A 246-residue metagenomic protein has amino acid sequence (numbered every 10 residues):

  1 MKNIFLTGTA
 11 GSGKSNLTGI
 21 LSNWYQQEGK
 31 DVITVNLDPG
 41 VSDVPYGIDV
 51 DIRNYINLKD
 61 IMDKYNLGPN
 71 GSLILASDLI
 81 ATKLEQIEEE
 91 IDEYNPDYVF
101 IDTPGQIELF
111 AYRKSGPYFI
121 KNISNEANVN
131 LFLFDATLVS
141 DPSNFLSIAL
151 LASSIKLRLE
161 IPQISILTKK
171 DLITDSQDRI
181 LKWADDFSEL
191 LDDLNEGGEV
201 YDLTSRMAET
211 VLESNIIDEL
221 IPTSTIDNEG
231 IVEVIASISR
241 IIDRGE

Functional and structural regions predicted by a protein language model:
M1-T7, S12, N16-Y118, S124-V129: Nucleotide-state-sensitive switch-loop elements of NTP-binding domains
L6-T7, N36, F100-T103, N130-T137 (+3 more regions): Conserved beta-strand segments of the P-loop GTPase G domain that flank and frequently precede/overlap
G13, S224-I242: Conserved GTPase G-domain signal focused on the G5
V41, I56-K59, T137, K170 (+1 more regions): Residue-level detector of flexible, active-site-proximal loop/helix-junction positions within diverse enzyme catalytic
G47-I48, N144-F145, I235-A236: Short coil/turn segments at secondary-structure boundaries
E108-S214: Conserved catalytic-core segment of NTP-binding enzymes
V211-I226: Beta-strand-loop-alpha "switch" segments that mediate conformational coupling across diverse proteins
R244-E246: C-terminal helical "lid" subdomain and adjoining coupling/linker elements of P-loop NTPases
